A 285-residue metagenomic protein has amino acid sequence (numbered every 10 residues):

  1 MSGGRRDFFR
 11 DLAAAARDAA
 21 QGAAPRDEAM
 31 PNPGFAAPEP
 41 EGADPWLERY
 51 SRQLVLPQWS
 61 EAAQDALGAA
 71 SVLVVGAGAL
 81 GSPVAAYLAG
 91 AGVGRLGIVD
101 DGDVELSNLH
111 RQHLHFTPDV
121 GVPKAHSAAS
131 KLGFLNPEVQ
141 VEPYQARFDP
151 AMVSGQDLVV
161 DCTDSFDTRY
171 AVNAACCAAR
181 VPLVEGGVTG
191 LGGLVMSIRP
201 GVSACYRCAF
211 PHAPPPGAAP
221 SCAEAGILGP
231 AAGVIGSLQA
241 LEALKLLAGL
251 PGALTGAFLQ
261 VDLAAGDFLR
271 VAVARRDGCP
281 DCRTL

Functional and structural regions predicted by a protein language model:
M1-L285: Adenine nucleotide-associated cytosolic modules
